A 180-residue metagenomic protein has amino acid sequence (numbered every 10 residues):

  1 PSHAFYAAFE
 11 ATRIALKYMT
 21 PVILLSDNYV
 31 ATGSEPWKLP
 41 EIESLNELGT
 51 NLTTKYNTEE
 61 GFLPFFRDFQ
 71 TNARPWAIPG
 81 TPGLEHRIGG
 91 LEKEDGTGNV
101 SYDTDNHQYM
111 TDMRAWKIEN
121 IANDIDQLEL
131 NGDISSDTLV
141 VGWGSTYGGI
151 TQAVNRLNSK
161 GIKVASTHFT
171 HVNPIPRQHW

Functional and structural regions predicted by a protein language model:
A7, T12-W180: Flexible, low-complexity linker and terminal segments
